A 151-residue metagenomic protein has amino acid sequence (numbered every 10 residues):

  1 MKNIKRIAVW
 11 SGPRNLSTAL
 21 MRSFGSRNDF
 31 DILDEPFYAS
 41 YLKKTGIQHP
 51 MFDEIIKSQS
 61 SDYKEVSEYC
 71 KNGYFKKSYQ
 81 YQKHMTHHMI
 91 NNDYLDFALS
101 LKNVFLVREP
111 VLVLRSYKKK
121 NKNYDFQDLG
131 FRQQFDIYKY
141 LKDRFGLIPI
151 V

Functional and structural regions predicted by a protein language model:
M1-F75: PAPS-dependent sulfotransferase catalytic core
N3, F75-K77, L99-S100, E109: Residue-level preference for short coil/turn positions at secondary-structure junctions
A8, Q80-Q82, P149-V151: Short catalytic-loop micro-motif centered on adjacent basic/acidic residues
W10-G12, D34, Q82-M85, V107-R108: Short His-Asn-centered micro-motif
R27-F30, S78, S100, G146-I148: A generic structural signal for alpha->beta connector loops
Q48, Q59, Q80-Q82, Q127 (+1 more regions): Residue-identity detector for glutamine
E68-D93: Glycine-rich phosphate-binding loop used to anchor ATP phosphates in small-molecule kinases, encompassing both
M85-V151: PAPS-dependent sulfotransferase catalytic domain
